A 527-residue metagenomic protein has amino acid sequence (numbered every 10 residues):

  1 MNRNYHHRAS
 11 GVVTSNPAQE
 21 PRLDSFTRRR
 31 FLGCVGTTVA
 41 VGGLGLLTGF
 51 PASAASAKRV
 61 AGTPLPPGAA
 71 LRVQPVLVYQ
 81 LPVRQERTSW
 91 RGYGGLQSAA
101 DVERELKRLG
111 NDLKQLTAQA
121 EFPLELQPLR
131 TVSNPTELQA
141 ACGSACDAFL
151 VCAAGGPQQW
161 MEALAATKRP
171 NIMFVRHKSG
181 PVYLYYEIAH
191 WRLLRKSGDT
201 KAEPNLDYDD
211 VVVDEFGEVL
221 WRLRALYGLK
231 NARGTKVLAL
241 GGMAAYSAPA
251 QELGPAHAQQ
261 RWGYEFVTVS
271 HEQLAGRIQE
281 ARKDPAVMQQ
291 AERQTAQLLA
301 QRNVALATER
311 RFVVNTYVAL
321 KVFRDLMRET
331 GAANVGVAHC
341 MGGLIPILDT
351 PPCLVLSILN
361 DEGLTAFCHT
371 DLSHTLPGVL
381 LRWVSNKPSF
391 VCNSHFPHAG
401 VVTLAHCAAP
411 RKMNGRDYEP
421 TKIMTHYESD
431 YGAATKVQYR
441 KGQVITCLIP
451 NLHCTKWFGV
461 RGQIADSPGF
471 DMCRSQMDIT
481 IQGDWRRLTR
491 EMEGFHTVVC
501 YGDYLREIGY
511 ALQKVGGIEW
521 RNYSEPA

Functional and structural regions predicted by a protein language model:
M1-T27: N-terminal secretory signal peptides
L23-R30, V41-R59: N-terminal twin-arginine translocation
C34-T38, A189-K387: Conserved, well-structured core segments that form the ligand-binding/active-site neighborhood of functional domains
S56-I188, V211-W221, L226, E252 (+4 more regions): Metallocofactor- and cofactor-centric catalytic cores in central/energy metabolism, strongly enriched
L77, A153, H339, C392-F396: Active-site proximal loops enriched in glycine and acidic residues that flank catalytic Cys/His/Asp and coordinate
S133-T136, P157-Q159, G180-P181, A244-A248 (+3 more regions): Flexible loop/turn segments at secondary-structure boundaries
N360-D466: C-terminal catalytic subdomain
A434-A527: Extended hydrophobic packing segments that form well-structured cores
